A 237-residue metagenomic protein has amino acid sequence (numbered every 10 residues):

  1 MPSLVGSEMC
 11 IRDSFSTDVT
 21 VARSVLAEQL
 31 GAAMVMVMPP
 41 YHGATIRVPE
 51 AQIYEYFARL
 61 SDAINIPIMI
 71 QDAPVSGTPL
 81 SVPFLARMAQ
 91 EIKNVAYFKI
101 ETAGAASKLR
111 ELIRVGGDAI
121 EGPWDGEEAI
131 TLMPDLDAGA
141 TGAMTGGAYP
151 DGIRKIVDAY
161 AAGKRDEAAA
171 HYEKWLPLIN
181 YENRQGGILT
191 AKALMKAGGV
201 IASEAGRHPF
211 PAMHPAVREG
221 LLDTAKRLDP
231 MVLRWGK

Functional and structural regions predicted by a protein language model:
M1-G6, I11: Single conserved hydrophobic/aromatic residue that forms the stacking wall/gate of nucleotide- or nucleobase-binding
S7-E8, I53-M69, G116: Alpha-helix-loop-beta-strand connector modules within alpha/beta enzyme cores
F15-T17, V37-Q52: Glycine-rich, proline-tolerant flexible connector loops at the mouths of alpha/beta enzymes
T17-L26, I130-A138: Catalytic cores of alpha/beta
V21-V35, I53-A63, S81-A96: Alpha/beta enzyme core
V35-M36, I68, F98, A143: Hydrophobic residues within beta-strands of alpha/beta enzymes
R59, A73-Q185: Catalytic alpha/beta core domains of metabolic enzymes, predominantly
L136-A140, A148-K237: C-terminal alpha-helical cap/extension of soluble enzyme domains
